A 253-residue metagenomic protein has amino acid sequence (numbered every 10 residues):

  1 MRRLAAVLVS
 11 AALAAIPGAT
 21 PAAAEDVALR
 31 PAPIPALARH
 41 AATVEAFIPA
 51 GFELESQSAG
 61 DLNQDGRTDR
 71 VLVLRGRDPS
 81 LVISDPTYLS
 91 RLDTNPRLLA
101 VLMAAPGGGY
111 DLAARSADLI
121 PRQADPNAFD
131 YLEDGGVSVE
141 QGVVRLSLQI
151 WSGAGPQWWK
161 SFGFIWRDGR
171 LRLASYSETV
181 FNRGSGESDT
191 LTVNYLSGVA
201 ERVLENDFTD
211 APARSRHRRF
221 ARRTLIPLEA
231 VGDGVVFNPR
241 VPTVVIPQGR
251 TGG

Functional and structural regions predicted by a protein language model:
V7-I16: Bacterial N-terminal signal peptides
P17-A24: Boundary at the C-terminal end of the N-terminal hydrophobic targeting segment
A24-R30, Y131-G253: Acidic, small-residue rich beta-repeat scaffolds with periodic aromatic anchors
E25-A50, G107-N127, P227: Blade-edge motifs of beta-propeller repeat domains
E25-L29, P79-S116, F164-W166: Beta-propeller blade repeat segments, especially FG-GAP/WD-type strand-to-loop junctions in 6- to 7-bladed propeller
E53-L62, N127-G142: Beta-propeller blade termini
L62-R75, S138-Q149: Acidic/hydrophobic-patterned starts of short beta strands in beta-sheet-rich repeat architectures
R77-S80, G153-A154: Short glycine/acidic-enriched loop and turn motifs that connect beta-strands
